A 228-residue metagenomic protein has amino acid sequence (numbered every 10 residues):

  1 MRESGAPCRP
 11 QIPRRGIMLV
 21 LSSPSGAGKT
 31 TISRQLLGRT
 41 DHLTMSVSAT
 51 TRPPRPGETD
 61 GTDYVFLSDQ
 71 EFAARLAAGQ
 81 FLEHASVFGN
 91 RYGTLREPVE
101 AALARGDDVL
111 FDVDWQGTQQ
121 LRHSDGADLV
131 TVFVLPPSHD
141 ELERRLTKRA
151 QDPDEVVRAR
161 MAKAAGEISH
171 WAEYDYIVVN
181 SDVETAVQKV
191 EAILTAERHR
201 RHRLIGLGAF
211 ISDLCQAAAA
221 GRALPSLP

Functional and structural regions predicted by a protein language model:
M1-M18, D41: Extreme N-terminal, non-catalytic leader segments that precede Walker-type/kinase nucleotide-binding cores
E3, Q151, G166-P228: NTP-dependent small-molecule kinase module
S22-P24: P-loop (Walker A) phosphate-binding loop of NTP-binding proteins
K29: Conserved lysine of the Walker
I32-S33: Post-Walker A alpha-helix
L37-S46: Post-Walker A helix-loop "phosphate-sensing" segment adjacent to the P-loop in P-loop NTPases
T50-V109, W115-Q119: ATP-dependent small-molecule kinase phosphotransfer cores that center on conserved nucleotide phosphate-binding segments
R52-G57, Q80, L103-D108, V113-W115 (+2 more regions): A glycine- and Lys/Arg-enriched "phosphate-lid" helix/loop adjacent to the NTP-binding pocket of small-molecule kinases
